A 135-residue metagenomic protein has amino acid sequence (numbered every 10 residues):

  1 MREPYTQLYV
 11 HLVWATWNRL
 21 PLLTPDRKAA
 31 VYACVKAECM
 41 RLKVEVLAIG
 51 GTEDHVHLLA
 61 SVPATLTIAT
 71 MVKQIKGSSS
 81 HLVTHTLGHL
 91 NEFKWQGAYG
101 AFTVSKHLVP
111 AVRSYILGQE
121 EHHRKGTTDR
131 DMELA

Functional and structural regions predicted by a protein language model:
M1-A135: Basic nucleic-acid-binding interfaces
